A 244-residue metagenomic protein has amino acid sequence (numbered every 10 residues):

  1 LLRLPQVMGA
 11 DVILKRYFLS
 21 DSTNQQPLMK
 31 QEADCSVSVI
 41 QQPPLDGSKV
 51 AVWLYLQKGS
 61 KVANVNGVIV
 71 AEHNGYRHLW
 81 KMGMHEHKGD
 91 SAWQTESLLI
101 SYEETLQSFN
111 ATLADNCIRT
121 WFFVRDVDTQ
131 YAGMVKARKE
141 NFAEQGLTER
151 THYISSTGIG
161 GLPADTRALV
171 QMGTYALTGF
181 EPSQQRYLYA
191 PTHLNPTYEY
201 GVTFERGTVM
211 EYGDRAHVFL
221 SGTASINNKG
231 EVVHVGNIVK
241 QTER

Functional and structural regions predicted by a protein language model:
L1-R244: N-terminal presequence-like segments and the immediate start of the first folded domain
